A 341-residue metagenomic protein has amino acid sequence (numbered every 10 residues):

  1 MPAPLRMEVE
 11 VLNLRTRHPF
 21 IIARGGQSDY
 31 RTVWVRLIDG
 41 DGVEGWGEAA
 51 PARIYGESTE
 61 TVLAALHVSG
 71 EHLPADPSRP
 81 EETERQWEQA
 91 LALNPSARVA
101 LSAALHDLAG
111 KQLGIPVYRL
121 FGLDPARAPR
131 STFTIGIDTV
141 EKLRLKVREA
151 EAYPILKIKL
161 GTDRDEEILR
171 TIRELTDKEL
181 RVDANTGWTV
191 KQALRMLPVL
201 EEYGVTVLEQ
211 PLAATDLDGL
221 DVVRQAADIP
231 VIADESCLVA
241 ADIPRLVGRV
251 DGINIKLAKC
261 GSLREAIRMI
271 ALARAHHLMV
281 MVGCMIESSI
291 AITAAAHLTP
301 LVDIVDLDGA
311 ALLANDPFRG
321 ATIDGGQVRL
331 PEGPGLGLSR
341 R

Functional and structural regions predicted by a protein language model:
M1-E44, E60-L66, V99, A150-Y153: Non-catalytic terminal accessory/regulatory regions of metabolic enzymes
M1-T16, Q27-T32, M285-R341: Flexible C-terminal active-site loop/helix
P4-R6, L37-Q112: Metal- or metallocofactor-binding catalytic centers and their adjacent structured scaffolds across diverse enzyme
V35, G42, L101, G114 (+7 more regions): Conserved, mostly hydrophobic/aromatic
G45-G47, P129-I135, P154-I158, L180-A184 (+5 more regions): Hydrophobic faces of well-ordered beta-strands that scaffold small-molecule active sites in alpha/beta enzyme cores
L63, H67-G70, S102-D107, R170 (+3 more regions): Predominant activation on well-ordered alpha-helical scaffold segments within soluble catalytic domains
V117-A227: Metal-dependent enolase-superfamily TIM-barrel catalytic cores that perform enediolate-based chemistry
T215-L220, A226-L307: Catalytic alpha/beta core domains of metabolic enzymes, predominantly
